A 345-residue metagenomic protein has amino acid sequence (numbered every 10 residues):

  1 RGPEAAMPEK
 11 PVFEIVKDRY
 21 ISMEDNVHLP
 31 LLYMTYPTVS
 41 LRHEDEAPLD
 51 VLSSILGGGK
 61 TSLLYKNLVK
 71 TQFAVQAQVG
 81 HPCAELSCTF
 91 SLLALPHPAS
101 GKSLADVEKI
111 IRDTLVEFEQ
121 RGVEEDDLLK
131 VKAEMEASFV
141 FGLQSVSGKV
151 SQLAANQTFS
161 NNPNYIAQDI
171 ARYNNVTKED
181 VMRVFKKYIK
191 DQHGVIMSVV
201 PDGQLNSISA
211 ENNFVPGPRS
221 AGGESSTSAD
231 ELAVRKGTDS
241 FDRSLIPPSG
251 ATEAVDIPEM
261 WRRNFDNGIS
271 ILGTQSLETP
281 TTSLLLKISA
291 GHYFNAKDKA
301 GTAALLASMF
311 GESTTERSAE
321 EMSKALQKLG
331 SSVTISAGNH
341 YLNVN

Functional and structural regions predicted by a protein language model:
R1-E24, K66, A167-K287: Proteolytic maturation boundary segments
L29-S40, K66-N175, V195-V200, S207-E211 (+3 more regions): M16 family metallopeptidases and their MPP-like homologs
E46-A47: Zinc-dependent metallopeptidase catalytic helix centered on the HExxH motif and its immediate flanking segment
S54: Phosphate-interacting basic helix/loop segments used at nucleotide- and nucleic-acid interfaces
S62: Conserved active-site loop region of the serine DD-peptidase/beta-lactamase
